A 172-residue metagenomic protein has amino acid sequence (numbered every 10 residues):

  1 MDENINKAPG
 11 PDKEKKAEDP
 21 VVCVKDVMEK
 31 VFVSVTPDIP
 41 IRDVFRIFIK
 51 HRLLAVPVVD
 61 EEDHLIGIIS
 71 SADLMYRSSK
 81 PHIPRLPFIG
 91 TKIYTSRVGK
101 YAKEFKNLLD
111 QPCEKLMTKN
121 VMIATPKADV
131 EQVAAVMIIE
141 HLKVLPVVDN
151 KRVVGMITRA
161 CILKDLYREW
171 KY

Functional and structural regions predicted by a protein language model:
M1-Y172: Tandem CBS (Cystathionine beta-synthase) repeat/Bateman regulatory domains
